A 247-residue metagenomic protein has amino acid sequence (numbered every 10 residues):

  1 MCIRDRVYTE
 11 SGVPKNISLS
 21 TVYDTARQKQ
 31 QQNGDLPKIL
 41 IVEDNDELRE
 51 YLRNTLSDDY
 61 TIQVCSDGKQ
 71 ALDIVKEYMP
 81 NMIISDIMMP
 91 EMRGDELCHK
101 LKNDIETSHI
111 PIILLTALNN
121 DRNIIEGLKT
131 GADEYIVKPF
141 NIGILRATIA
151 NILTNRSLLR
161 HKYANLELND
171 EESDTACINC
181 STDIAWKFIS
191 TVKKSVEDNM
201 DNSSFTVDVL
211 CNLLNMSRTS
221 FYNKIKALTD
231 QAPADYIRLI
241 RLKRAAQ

Functional and structural regions predicted by a protein language model:
Y60-S66, I74-V75: Short hydrophobic/Thr-rich beta-strand motif most characteristic of the beta2 strand and flanking loop of CheY-like
Y78-I84: Active-site beta3 strand of CheY-like receiver
M89: Receiver (REC) domain active-site loop signature in two-component systems and cognate sites in sensor histidine kinases
F140-I149, H161: C-terminal output helix
A227-Q247: Terminal helix-turn-helix DNA-binding modules in bacterial transcription factors
